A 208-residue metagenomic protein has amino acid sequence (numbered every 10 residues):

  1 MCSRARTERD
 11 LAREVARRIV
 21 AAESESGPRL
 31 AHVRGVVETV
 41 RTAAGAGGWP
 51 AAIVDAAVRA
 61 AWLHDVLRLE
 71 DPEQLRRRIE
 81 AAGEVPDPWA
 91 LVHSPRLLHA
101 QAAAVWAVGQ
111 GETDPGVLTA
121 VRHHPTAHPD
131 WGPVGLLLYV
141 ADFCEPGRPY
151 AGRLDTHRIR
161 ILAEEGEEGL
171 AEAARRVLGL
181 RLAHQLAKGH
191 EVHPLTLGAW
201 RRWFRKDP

Functional and structural regions predicted by a protein language model:
M1, G45-A46: Long, contiguous secondary-structure blocks with strong helical propensity
M1-C2, R158-E164, H184-Q185: Charged, low-complexity surface segments at secondary-structure and domain boundaries
C2-S26: Generic N-terminal amphipathic, Lys/Arg-enriched alpha-helix
A5-E14, E168, E172, R176 (+2 more regions): Low-complexity, intrinsically disordered regions enriched in charged/polar residues
R18-S24, A31, R41, G47-R175 (+1 more regions): Divalent metal-dependent catalytic cores for phosphoryl transfer on phosphate-bearing substrates
L180-P208: Charged phosphate-binding loop/patch that engages nucleotide di/tri-phosphates or the phosphate backbone of nucleic
